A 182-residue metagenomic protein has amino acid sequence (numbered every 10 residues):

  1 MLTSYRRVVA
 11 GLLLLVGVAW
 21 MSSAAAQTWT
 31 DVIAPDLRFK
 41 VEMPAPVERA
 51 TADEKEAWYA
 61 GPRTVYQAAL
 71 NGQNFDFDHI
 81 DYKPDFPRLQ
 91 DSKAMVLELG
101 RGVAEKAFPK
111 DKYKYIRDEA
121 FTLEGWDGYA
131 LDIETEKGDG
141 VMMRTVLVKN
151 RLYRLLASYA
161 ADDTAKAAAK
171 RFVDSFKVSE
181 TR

Functional and structural regions predicted by a protein language model:
L2-L12, G17-W20: Bacterial N-terminal signal peptides that target proteins for export
W20-A26: Sec/Tat signal peptide C-region and signal peptidase I cleavage site
Q27-D36, A57: Short acidic/polar N-terminal linker immediately downstream of export determinants
A34-R38, L70-N74, E136-G138, N150: Glycine-centered tight beta-turn/hairpin loop motif at sheet-sheet or coil-to-beta transitions
P35, F39, P46-R49, K93-F108 (+1 more regions): Surface-exposed amphipathic alpha-helical segments
L37, I80-Y82, E136-G138, S158-A161: Solvent-exposed coil/turn segments that connect beta secondary-structure elements in extracytoplasmic/periplasmic
E42-Y66, G100-L147: Signature of long, low-cysteine stretches enriched in small and polar/charged residues
V65-M95, L155-L156: A short acidic-to-branched-hydrophobic micro-motif
